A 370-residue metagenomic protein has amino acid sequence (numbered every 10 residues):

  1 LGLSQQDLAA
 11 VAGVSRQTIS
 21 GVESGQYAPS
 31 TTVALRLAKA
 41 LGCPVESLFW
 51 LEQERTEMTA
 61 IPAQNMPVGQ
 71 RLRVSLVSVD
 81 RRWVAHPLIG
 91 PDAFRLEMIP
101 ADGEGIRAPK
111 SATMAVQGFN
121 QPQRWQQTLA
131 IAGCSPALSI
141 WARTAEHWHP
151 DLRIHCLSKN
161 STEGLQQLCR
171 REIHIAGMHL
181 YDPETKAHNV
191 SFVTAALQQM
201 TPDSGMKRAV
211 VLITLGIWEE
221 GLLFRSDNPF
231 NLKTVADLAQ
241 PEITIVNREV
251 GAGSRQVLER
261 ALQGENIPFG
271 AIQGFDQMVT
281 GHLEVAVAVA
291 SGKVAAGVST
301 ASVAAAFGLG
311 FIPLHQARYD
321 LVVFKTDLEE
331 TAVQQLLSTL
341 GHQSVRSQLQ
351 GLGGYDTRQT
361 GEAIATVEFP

Functional and structural regions predicted by a protein language model:
S4-D7, G13-Q17, S24-E172, Q198-A209 (+1 more regions): N-terminal hydrophobic or amphipathic helices and topogenic motifs
R124-C134, A236-R255: Short loop->beta-strand "edge-of-pocket" segments that line small-molecule binding or catalytic clefts across diverse
I140-P150, A236, R248, S254-G274: Ligand-binding cleft/hinge of the Venus flytrap
L152-K159, F269-G281: Short beta-strand-to-loop elements that line the ligand-binding cleft of bilobed periplasmic-binding protein-like
T162-H174, Y181, M278-K293: Short helices/loops that flank or line small-molecule/ion binding pockets
H179-A196, A286-H315: A ligand-binding cleft/hinge motif common to bilobed small-molecule-binding domains
P202-R208, T214-E219, L309-S338, Q359-I364: Periplasmic-binding protein-like
L215, F224-I245: Flexible hinge/capping segments at coil-to-helix
